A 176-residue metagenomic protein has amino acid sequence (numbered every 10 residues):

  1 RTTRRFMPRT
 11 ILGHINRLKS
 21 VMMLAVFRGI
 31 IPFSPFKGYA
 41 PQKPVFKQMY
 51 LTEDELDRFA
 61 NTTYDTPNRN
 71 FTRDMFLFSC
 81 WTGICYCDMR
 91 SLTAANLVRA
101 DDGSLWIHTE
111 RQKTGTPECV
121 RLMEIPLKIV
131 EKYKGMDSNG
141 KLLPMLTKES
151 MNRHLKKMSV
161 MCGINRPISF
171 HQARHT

Functional and structural regions predicted by a protein language model:
R4-N16, R28-Y86, M136, T147-E149: Basic, Lys/Arg- and aromatic-enriched nucleic-acid-binding interface segment
K19-M22, V26: C-terminal flanking helix
V21, M75, L155: Aromatic/hydrophobic pocket-lining residues that form π-stacking "cages" and hydrophobic walls in ligand
F27, R58-D65, A95, K128 (+2 more regions): Conserved helix-loop functional segments at active or binding sites
A40-M49, E55, S91-E131: Conserved tyrosine-mediated DNA breakage-rejoining catalytic core shared by Y-recombinases
M49, D57, C80-G83, C87-S91 (+4 more regions): Feature representing long, continuous alpha-helical segments
D65-T66, V120, K134-M145, N152-T176: Short, basic (Lys/Arg/His-rich) helix/loop patches that form interaction surfaces in the mid-to-C-terminal regions
